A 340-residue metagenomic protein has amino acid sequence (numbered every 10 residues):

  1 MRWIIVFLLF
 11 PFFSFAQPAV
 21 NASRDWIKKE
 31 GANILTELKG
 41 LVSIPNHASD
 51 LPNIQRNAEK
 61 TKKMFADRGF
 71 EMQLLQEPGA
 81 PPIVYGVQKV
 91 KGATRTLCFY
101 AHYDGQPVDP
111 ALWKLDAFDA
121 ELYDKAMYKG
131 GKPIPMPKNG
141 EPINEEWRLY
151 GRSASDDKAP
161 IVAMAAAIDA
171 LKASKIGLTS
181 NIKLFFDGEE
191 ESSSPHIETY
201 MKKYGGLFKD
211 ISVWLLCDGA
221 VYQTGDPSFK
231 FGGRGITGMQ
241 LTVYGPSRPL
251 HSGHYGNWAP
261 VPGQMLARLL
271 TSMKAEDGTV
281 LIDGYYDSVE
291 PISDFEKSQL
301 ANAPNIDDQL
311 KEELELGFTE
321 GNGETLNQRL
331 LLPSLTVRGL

Functional and structural regions predicted by a protein language model:
M1-A19: Bacterial Sec-dependent N-terminal signal peptides
Q17-R152, I161, L171-L178: Acidic/His- and Gly-rich active-site-bordering loop/insert found across diverse amide/peptide-bond hydrolases
A32, A66, D169, A173-I176 (+3 more regions): Generic secondary-structure signature for well-ordered alpha-helical cores
G140-N144, Q240-G253: The feature captures the short pre-catalytic strand/loop hairpin that immediately precedes and shapes the active-site
P142-G232, N305: Acidic/histidine-rich catalytic neighborhood of metal-dependent amide-processing enzymes
Y222, F231, S252-L340: Acidic-enriched catalytic cores of C-N bond-cleaving enzymes acting on peptides and small amides
K230-Y244, L331: Flexible glycine/proline-rich, aromatic-decorated loop/lid segments
